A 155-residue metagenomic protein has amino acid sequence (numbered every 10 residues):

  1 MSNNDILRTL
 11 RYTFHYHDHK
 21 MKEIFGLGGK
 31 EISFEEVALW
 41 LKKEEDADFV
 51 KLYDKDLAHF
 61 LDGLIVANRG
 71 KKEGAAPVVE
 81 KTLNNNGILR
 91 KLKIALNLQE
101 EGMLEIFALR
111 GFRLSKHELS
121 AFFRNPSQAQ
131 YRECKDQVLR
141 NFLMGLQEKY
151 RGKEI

Functional and structural regions predicted by a protein language model:
M1-R8, Y16-L52, G74, E105-I106 (+1 more regions): A cross-kingdom feature marking solvent-exposed beta-strand/loop segments within repeated, beta-rich binding/scaffold
M1-T13, K81-L92: A short, Lys/Arg-rich alpha-helix, primarily the initiator
F14-H17, L96-L98: A short, glycine-centered helix-capping/turn motif at helix boundaries that positions DNA-contacting or catalytic
L41, E45, I65-N68, S127 (+1 more regions): Generic secondary-structure transition motif, activating predominantly at the C-termini of alpha-helices
D54-A67, D136-K149: DNA major-groove recognition helix of helix-turn-helix/homeodomain DNA-binding modules
D62-R113, Y150: Short, solvent-exposed interaction modules
N86-G87, K91, R124-Y131, L146: Flavin-dependent oxidoreductase catalytic cores
K153-I155: Long, low-complexity intrinsically disordered regions enriched in Ser/Thr, Asp/Glu, Pro/Gly
